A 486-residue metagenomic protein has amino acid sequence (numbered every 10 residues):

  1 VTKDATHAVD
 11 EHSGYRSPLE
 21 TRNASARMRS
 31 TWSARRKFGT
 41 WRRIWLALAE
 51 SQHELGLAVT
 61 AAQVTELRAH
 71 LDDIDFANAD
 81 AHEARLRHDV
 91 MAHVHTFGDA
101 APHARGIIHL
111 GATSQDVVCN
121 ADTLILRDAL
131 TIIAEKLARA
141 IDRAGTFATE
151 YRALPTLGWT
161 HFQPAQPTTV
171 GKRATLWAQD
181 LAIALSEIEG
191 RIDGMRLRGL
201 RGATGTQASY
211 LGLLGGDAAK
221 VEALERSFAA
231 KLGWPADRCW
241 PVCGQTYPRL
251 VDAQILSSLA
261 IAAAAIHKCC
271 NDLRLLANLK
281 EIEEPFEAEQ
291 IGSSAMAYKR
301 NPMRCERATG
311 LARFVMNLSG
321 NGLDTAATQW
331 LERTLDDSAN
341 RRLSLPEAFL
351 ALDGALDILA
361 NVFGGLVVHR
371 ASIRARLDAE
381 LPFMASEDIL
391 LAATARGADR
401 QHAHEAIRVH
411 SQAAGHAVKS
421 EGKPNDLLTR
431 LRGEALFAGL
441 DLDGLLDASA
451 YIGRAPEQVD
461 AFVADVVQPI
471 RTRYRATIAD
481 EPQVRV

Functional and structural regions predicted by a protein language model:
T2-A208, L214-A229, G292-S293, M303-R307 (+5 more regions): A helix-coil-helix interface module used to build multimeric assemblies and to scaffold catalytic/cofactor sites
I125, K172, A253-I261, D388-R396: Short, well-ordered beta-strand elements within core beta-sheets of diverse protein domains
T149-G171, E283-K299, E332-A339, G364-M384: Glycine-rich cofactor-pocket loops
A184, P235, G244-S338, R342: Glycine-rich anion/phosphate-binding loop at the beta-strand->alpha-helix junction
A218-T246: Active-site-adjacent "gating/activation" loops or surface patches in catalytic cores
E283, A406-A413: Active/binding-pocket-proximal capping segment
R307, F314-R400, A406: Long, amphipathic alpha-helical stalk/connector segments used for oligomerization, subunit docking, or mechanical
